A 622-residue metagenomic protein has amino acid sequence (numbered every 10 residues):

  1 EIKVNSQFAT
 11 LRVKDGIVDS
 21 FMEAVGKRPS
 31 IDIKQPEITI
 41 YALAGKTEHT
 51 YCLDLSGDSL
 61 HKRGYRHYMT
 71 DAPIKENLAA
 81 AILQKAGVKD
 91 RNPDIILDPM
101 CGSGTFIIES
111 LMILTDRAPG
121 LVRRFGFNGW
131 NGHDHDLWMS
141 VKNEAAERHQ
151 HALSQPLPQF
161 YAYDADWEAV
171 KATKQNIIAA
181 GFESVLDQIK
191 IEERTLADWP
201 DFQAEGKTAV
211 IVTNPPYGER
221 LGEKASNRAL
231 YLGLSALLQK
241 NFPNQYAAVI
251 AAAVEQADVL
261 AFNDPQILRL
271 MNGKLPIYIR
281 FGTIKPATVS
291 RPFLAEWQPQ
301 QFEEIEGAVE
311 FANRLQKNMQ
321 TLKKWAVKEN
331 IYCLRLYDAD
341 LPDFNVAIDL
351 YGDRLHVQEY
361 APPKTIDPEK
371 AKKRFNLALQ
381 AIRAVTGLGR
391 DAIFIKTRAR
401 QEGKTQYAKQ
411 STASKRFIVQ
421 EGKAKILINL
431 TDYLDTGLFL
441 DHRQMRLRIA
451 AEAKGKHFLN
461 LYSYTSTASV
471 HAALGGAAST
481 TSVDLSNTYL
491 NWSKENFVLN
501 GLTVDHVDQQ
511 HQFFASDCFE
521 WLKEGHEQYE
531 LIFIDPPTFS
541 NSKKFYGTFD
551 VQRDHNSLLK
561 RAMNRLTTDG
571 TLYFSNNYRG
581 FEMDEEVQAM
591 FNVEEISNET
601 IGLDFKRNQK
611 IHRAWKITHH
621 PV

Functional and structural regions predicted by a protein language model:
E1-R66, C333-D349, H356, A371-F439 (+1 more regions): Non-catalytic substrate-recognition/targeting regions of SAM-dependent transferases
V4-L11, A44-D94, I108, I113-D136 (+3 more regions): S-adenosyl-L-methionine
R66-M69, K224-R228, P363-T365, F545-Q552: Short glycine-enriched, charge-decorated loop/helix-capping segments at active-site entrances that position
I74-W199, R446-D505: Conserved S-adenosyl-L-methionine
D90, L238-F242, A453, R565-T567: A generic alpha-to-beta junction signature in SAM-dependent methyltransferases
E192, A197-E205, A209-V212, P216-E223 (+1 more regions): Active-site segment flanking the S-adenosylmethionine/decSAM binding pocket in AdoMet-dependent transferases
E192-A295, S557, G570-V622: C-terminal catalytic and target-recognition region of SAM-dependent MTase-like enzymes, primarily methyltransferases
M271-K274, T283-R374: Polybasic, low-complexity RNA-engagement segments
